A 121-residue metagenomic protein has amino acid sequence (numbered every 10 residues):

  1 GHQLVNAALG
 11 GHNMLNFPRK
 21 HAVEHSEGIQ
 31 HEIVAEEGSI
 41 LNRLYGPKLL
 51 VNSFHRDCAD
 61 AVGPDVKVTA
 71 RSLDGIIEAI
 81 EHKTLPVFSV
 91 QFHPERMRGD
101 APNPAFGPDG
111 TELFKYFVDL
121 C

Functional and structural regions predicted by a protein language model:
G1-G10, H93: Catalytic nucleophile loop
V5-A7, M14-L15, H31: Short polar/charged helix/loop
L9-H12, C121: A generic secondary-structure signal for well-formed alpha-helical elements
F17-C121: Amide-donor transfer/coupling interface in amidating biosynthetic enzymes
